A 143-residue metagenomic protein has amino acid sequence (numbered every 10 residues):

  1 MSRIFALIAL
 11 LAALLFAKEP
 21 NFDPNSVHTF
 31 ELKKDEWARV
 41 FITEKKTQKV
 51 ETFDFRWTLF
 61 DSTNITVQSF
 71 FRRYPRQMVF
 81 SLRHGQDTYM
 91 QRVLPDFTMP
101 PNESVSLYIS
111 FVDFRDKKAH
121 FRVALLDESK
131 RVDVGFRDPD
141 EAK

Functional and structural regions predicted by a protein language model:
M1-A9: Sec-dependent signal peptide recognition, specifically the positively charged N-region followed immediately by
A9-A17: Hydrophobic h-region of N-terminal signal peptides that target proteins for export in Gram-negative bacteria
K18-K143: Surface-exposed, beta-sheet-biased, low-hydrophobicity segments with strongly acidic/polar composition
